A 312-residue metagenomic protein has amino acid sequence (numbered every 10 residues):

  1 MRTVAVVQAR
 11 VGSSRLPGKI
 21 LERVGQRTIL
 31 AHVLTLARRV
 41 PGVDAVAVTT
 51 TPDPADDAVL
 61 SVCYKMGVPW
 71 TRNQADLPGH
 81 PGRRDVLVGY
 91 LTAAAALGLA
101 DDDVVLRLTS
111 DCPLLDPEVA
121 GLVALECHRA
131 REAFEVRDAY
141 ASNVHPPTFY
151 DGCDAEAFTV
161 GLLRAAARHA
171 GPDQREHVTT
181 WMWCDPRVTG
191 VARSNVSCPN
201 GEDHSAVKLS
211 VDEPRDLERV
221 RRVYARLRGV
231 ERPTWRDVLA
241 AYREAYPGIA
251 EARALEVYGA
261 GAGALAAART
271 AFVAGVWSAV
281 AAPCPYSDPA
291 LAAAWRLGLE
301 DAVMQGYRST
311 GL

Functional and structural regions predicted by a protein language model:
M1-P17: N-terminal nucleotide-binding beta1-loop-alpha1 segment
K19-V24, L77: Short glycine-enriched, charge-decorated loop/helix-capping segments at active-site entrances that position
I29-V46, V59, M66: A short, N-terminal amphipathic alpha-helix
D53-H128: Short phosphate-binding loop-to-helix
L115-V207, E218, R222, D237-A266: Conserved core of the sugar-phosphate nucleotidyltransferase
E213: Short, conserved phosphate/pyrophosphate- and ester-handling motifs at nucleotide-, phospho-/glycolipid
A264-L312: Intrinsic-disorder/low-complexity detector
